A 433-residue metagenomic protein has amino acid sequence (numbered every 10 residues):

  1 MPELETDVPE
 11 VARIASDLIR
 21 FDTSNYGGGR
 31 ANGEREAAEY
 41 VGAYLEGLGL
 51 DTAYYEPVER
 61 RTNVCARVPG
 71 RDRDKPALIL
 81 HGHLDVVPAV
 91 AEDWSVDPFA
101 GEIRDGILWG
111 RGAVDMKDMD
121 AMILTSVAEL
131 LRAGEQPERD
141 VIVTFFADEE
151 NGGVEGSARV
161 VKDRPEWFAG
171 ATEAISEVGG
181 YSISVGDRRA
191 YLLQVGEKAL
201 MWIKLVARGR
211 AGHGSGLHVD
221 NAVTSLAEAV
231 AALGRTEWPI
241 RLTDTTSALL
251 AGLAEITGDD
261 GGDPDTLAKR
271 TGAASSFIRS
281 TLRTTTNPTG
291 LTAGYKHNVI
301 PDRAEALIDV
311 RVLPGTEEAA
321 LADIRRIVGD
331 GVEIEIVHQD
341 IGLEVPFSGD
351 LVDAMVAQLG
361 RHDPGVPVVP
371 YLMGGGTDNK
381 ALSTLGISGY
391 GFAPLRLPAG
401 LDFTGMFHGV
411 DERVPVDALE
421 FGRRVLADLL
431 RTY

Functional and structural regions predicted by a protein language model:
M1, T6, G180-R189, L193-G196 (+3 more regions): Metal-dependent amide/peptide-bond hydrolase catalytic core, centered on the "pita-bread" metallohydrolase fold
P2-R111, L130-R139, I308: Acidic/His- and Gly-rich active-site-bordering loop/insert found across diverse amide/peptide-bond hydrolases
S16, G42, A121-L124, A128 (+5 more regions): Predominant activation on well-ordered alpha-helical scaffold segments within soluble catalytic domains
S16-T23, E46, L50, A128 (+6 more regions): Sec-exported extracytoplasmic/periplasmic mature domains
P76-L78, T172-A174, G389-Y390: Structural motif
H81-G82, F145, I175-E177, V206-R208 (+1 more regions): Short beta-strand segments
R104-D115, V366-V369, V410: Short pre-catalytic strand/loop immediately N-terminal to key active-site residues, enriched for Gly-Thr
L108, V114-L192: Acidic/histidine-rich catalytic neighborhood of metal-dependent amide-processing enzymes
